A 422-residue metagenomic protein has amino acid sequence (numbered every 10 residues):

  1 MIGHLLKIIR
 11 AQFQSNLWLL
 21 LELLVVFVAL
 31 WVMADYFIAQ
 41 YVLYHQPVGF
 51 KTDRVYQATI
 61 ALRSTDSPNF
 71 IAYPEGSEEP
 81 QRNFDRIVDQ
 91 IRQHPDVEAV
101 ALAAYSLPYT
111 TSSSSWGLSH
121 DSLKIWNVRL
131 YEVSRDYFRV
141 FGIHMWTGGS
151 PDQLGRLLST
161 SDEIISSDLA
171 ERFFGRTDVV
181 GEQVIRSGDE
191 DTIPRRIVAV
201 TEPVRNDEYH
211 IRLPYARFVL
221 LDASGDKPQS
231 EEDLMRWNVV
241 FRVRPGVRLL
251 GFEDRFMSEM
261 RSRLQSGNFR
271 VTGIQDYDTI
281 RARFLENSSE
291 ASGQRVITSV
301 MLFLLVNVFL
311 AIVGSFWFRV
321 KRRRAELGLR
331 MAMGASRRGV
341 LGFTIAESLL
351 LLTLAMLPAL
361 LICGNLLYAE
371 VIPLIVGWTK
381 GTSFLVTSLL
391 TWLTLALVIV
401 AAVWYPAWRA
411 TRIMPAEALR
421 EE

Functional and structural regions predicted by a protein language model:
I2-K7, L310-E347, R412-E422: Intracellular coupling helices
I2-K7, Q40, T391-E422: C-terminal membrane-exit region of the final transmembrane helix in multipass inner-membrane proteins
A11, L264-M301, R322, L367-L390: Membrane-helix entry/capping segments
F13-A39, S289-A325, L350-I362, L397 (+1 more regions): Hydrophobic alpha-helical transmembrane segments of multi-pass inner-membrane transport and secretion
Y36-I125: Membrane-proximal extracellular/periplasmic loop immediately following the first transmembrane helix
K124-V219: Hydrophobic secondary-structure segments that place a key small or acidic residue at a functional site
T192-Q294: "Rare, low-scoring activations can occur in soluble or secreted enzymes where short amphipathic helices or signal
L304, A325-V371, V386-L390, T394 (+2 more regions): Transmembrane alpha-helical interface segments in multi-pass membrane proteins
